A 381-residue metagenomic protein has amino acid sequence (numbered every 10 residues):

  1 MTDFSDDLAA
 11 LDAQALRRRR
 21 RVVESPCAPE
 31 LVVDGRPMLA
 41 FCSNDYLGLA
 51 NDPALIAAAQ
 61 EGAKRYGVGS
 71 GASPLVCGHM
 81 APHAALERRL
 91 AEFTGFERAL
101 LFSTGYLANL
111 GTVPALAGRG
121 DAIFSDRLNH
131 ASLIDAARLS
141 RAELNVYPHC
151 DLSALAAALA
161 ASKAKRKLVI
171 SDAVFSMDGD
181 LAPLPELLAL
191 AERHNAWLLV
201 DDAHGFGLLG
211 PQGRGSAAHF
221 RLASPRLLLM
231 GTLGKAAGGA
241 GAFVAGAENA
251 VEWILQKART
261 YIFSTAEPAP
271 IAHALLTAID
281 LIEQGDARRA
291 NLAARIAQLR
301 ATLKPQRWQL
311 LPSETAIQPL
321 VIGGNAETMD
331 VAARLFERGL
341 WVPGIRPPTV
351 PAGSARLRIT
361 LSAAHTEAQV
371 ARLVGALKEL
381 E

Functional and structural regions predicted by a protein language model:
T2-V68, A196: N-terminal "arm"/small-domain region of PLP-dependent enzymes with the aminotransferase-like
D45, N145-V200, S362: Active-site phosphate-binding strand-loop segment of PLP-dependent enzymes
P53, A57, E61, R65 (+4 more regions): PLP-dependent enzyme catalytic core of the Aspartate aminotransferase-like
A57, E61-T104: Conserved N-terminal alpha-helix of the aminotransferase class I/II PLP-enzyme fold
T112-A131: Conserved PLP-anchoring active-site segment centered on the Schiff-base-forming lysine
Q212, A218-W253: Active-site PLP attachment segment
A236-L303, W308-L311: PLP-dependent aminotransferase class I/II
A290-A297, K304-R338, S354, L361-A363: Conserved PLP-binding catalytic core of the aspartate aminotransferase-like
